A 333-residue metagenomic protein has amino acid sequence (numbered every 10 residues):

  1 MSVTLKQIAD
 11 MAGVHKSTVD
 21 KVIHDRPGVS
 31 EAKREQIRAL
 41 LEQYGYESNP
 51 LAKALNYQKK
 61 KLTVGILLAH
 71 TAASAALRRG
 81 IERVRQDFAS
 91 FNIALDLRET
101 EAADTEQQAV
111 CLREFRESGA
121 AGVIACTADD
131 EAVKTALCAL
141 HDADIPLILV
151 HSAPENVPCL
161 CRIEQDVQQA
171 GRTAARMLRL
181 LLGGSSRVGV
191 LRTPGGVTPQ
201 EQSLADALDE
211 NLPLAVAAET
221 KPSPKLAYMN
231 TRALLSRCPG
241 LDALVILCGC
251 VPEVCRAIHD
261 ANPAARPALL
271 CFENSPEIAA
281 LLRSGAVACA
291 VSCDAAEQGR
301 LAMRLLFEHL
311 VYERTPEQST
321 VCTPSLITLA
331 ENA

Functional and structural regions predicted by a protein language model:
M1-A54, Q58-K60: N-terminal helix-turn-helix DNA-binding module of bacterial transcription factors
L40, L208, D294-A333: Hinge/cleft segment of the Venus flytrap/periplasmic-binding protein
S48-V110: Amphipathic helical "hinge" segments at domain boundaries
K59, R162-V188, A227-T231, I278 (+1 more regions): Hydrophobic alpha-helical segments within soluble ligand-binding/sensing domains
A73-A89, A170-A174, G196-L212, L226 (+2 more regions): Short, solvent-exposed amphipathic alpha-helices that sit in or adjacent to ligand/effector-binding or catalytic
R85-T105, V188-V190, L204-K225, A243: Short beta-strand elements in bilobed, periplasmic/extracellular small-molecule ligand-binding domains
V123-H141, L204, P213-I278: Hydrophobic alpha-helical
D129-Q169, S275-R283: Flexible loop/hinge segments that line or gate small-molecule binding clefts
